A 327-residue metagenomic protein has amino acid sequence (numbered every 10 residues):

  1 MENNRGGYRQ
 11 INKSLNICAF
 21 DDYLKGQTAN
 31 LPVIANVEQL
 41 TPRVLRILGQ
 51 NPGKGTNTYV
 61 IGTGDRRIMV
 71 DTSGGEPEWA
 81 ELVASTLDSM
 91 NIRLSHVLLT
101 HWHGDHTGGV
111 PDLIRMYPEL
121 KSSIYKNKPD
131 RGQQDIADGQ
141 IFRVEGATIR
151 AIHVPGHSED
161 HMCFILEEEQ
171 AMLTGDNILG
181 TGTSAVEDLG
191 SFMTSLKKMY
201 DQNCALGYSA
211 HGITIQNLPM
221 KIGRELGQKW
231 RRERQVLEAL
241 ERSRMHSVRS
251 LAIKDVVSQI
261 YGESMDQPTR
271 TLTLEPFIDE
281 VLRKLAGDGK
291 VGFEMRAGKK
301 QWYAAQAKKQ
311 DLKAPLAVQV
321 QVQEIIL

Functional and structural regions predicted by a protein language model:
E2-D21, G26, E241-L327: C-terminal regulatory/interaction regions
G6-G7, N51-G55, R67, S73-T148 (+1 more regions): Active-site HxH/HxHxD metal-binding segment of metal-dependent hydrolases
S14-C18, P129-G132, H157: Glycine/proline-rich low-complexity segments that form flexible loops, beta-turns, and polyproline
N30-M90, C163-N177: Conserved beta-strand hairpin/beta-sheet module of binuclear metal-dependent hydrolase folds, prominently
R43, V83, H211, V236 (+1 more regions): Residue-level signal for inorganic ion chemistry
R67, G74-E76, T148-A239: Metallo-beta-lactamase
T100-H106, H157, H211, V281: Histidine-centered divalent metal-coordination motifs
G108, E187, T273: Residue-level signal for the nucleotide or nucleotide-sugar donor/cofactor binding architecture
